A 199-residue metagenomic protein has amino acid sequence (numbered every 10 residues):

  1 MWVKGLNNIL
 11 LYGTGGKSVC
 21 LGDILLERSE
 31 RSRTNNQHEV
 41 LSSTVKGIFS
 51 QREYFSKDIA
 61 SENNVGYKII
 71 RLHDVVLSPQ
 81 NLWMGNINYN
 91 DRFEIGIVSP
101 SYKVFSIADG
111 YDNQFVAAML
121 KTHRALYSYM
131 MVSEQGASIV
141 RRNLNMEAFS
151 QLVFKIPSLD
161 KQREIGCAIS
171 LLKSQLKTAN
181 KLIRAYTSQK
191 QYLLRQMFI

Functional and structural regions predicted by a protein language model:
M1-R33: Non-catalytic DNA-recognition/assembly elements of restriction-modification systems
M1-T14, V153-S188, Y192-I199: A structural feature that tracks compact, well-ordered secondary-structure segments with a strong bias toward
G22-R33, Q37-V75: Sequence-specific dsDNA recognition surfaces
L72-A125, M131, S138: A short beta-sheet element
I97-S101, G136-D160: A short glycine-rich beta-alpha junction/loop motif
